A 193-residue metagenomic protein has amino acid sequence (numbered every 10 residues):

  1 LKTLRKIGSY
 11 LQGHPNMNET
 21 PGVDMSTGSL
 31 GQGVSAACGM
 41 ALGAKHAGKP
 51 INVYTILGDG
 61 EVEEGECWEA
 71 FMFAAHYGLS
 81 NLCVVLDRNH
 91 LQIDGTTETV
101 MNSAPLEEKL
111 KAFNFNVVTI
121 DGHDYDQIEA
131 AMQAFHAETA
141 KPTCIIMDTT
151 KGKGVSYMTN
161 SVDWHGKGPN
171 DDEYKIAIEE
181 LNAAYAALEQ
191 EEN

Functional and structural regions predicted by a protein language model:
L1-H76: Cofactor-binding active-site loop characterized by glycine-rich and histidine/acidic residues
I7-Y10, L57-E64, R88-Q92, H123-Y125 (+1 more regions): Acidic, glycine-rich active-site loops and adjacent beta-strand->loop/helix elements that engage anionic groups
N16, E66-W68, D94-E98, A130 (+1 more regions): Short acidic, glycine/serine/threonine-rich loops at helix termini
I51-T55, L82, K141-T149: Generic beta-sheet signal
E64-N89, C144-I146: A short alpha/beta connector and helix-capping loop motif
N81-T97, P105-F115: Active-site pocket-lining segment
F115, Y125-N193: Glycine/aspartate-rich loop-and-adjacent alpha/beta segment that forms the canonical ThDP
